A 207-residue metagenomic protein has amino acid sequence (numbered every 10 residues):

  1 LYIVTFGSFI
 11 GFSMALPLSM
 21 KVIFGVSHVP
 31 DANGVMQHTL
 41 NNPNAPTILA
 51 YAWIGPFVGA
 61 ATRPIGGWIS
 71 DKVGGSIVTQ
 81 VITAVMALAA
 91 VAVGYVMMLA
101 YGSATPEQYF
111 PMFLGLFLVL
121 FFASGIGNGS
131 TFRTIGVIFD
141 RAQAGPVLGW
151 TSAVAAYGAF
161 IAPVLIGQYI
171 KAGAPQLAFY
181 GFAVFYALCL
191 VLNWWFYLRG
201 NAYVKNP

Functional and structural regions predicted by a protein language model:
L1-A60, P64, A162: Extracytoplasmic gate region of multi-pass secondary transporters
I3, A50-F57, A84, G149-Y157: Transmembrane alpha-helical cores of Major Facilitator Superfamily
I48, V78, V147, Y169 (+1 more regions): Alpha-helical transmembrane segments of multi-pass secondary-active solute transporters
T62-G75, I170: Helix-to-loop junctions at the C-terminal end of transmembrane segments in multipass secondary transporters
S76-S130: C-terminal transmembrane helical hairpin of 12-TM major facilitator-type secondary transporters
I126-D140: Intracellular juxtamembrane helix-capping segments at the cytosolic ends of symmetry-related transmembrane helices
R141-A174: A late C-terminal transmembrane helix in Major Facilitator Superfamily
F182-P207: Multi-pass alpha-helical transporter architecture, strongest for 12-TM Major Facilitator/SLC carriers used
